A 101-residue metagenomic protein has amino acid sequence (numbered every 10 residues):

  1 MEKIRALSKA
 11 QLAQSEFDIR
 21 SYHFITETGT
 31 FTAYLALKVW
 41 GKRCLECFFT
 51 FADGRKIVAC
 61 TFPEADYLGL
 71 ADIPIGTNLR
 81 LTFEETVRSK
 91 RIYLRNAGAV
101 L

Functional and structural regions predicted by a protein language model:
M1-E2, L101: Short intrinsically disordered terminal tails
E2-F24: OB-fold nucleic-acid-binding modules
E16, R20, E27-G29, A52-D53 (+2 more regions): Exposed regions on extracellular, virion, or secretory-pathway luminal proteins
F17-R43: Structural detector for short beta-strands of small beta-barrel domains
F24-I25, E64-T82: Short nucleic-acid-contacting surface segments enriched for D/E, G, S/T with interspersed K/R
T32, R43-C47, K90-R95: Short beta-strand micro-motifs in enzyme catalytic cores
A36-P63: OB-fold (S1/OB) nucleic-acid-binding surfaces
E84-L101: OB-fold/S1-family single-stranded nucleic acid-binding modules
